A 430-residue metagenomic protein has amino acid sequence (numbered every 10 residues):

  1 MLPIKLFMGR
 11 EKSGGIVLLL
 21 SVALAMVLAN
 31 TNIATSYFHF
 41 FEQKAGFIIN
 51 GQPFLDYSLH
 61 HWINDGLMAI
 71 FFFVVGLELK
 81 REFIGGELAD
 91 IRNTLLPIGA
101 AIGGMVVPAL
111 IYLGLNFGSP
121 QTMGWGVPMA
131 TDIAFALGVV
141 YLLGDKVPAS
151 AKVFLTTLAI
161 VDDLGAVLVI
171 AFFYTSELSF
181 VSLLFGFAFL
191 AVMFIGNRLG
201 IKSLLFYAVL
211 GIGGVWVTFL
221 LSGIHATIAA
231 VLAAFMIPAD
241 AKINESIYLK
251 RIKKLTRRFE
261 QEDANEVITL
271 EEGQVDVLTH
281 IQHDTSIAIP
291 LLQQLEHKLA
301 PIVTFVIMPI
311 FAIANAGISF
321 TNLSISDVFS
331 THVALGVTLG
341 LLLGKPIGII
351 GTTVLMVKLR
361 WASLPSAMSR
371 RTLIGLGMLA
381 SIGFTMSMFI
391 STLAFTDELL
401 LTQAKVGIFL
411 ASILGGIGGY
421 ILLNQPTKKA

Functional and structural regions predicted by a protein language model:
L2-K5, V74-A89, L137-P148, A191-K202 (+3 more regions): C-terminal ends of transmembrane helices
I4, G9-R10, L205-A208, G214 (+2 more regions): Predominantly late transmembrane helices and immediately cytosolic-facing juxtamembrane segments
V17-N30, F71-L77, V107-A109, F189-F194 (+4 more regions): Hydrophobic core segments of alpha-helical transmembrane domains in multi-pass membrane transport and ion-translocation
L28-F40, F54-S58, V74-A89, V107-G126: Transmembrane alpha-helix boundary signature
G51, D56, H61-G85, M236 (+5 more regions): Hydrophobic transmembrane alpha-helices of secondary-active transporters and Na+-translocating membrane complexes
H61-F72, P120-A134, T175-A188, T227 (+2 more regions): Structural signature of hydrophobic alpha-helical transmembrane segments
E82-A109, S179-A188, N322-G344, I374 (+1 more regions): Entry/N-cap segments of selected transmembrane alpha helices and their immediately preceding amphipathic helices
V140-I247, I252-K253, R257: Functional cores that coordinate and move charged inorganic groups
